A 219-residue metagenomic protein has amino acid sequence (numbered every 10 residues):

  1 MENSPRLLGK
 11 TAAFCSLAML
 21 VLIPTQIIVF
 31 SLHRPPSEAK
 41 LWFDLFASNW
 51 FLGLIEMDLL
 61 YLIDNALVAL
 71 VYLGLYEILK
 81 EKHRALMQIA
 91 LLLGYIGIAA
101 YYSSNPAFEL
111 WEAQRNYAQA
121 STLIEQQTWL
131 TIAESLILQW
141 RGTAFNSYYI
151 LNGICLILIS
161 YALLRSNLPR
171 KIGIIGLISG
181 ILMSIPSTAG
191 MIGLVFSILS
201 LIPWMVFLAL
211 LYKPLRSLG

Functional and structural regions predicted by a protein language model:
M1-G219: Hydrophobic, aromatic-enriched alpha-helical segments typical of multi-pass transmembrane helices
